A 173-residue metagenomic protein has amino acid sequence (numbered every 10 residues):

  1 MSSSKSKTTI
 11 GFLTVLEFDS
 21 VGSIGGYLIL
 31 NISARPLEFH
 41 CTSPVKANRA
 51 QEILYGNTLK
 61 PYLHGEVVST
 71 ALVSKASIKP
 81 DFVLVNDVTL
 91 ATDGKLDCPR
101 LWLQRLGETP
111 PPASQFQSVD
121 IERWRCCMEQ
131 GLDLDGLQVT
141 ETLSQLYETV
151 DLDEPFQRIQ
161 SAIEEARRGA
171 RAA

Functional and structural regions predicted by a protein language model:
M1-T42: N-terminal, charge-rich interaction modules
S6-T9, L59, L72, L96: Active-site microenvironment for binding and transforming phosphate-containing groups
L13-L16, N86-V88, R105: Fold-independent oxyanion-binding glycine-rich loops and adjacent beta-strand/coil segments at enzyme active sites
V21-I24, V85, T89-T92, P110-P111: N-terminal nucleophile
G25-V73: A glycine-rich, hydrophobic loop/mini-helix early in the fold
Y62-D93: Ordered, amphipathic secondary-structure segments that act as subunit-interaction surfaces in large macromolecular
L90-R105: Short Gly/Thr/Asp-enriched flexible loops that form oxyanion-binding sites at enzyme active sites
G107-A173: C-terminal folded domains that constitute the principal catalytic or ligand-binding module of multi-domain proteins
